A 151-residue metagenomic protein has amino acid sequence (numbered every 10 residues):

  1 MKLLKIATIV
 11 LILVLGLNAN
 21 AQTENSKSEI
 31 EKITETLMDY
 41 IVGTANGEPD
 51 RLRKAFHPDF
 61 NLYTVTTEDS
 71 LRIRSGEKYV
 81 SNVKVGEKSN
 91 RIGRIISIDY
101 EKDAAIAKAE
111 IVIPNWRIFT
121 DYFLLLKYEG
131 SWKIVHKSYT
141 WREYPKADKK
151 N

Functional and structural regions predicted by a protein language model:
M1-A7: Bacterial N-terminal signal peptides that target proteins for export
L3, A19-D50, K54, P58: Short, low-complexity N-terminal intrinsically disordered segments enriched in polar/charged residues
A7-N18: Bacterial N-terminal signal peptides
K32, T66, R72-R117: Surface-exposed, charged secondary-structure patches
F56-P58, T66, D99, I111-I113 (+3 more regions): A mature extracytoplasmic/lumenal domain signature
I118-D148: Short beta-strand edge/turn micro-motifs at domain boundaries
